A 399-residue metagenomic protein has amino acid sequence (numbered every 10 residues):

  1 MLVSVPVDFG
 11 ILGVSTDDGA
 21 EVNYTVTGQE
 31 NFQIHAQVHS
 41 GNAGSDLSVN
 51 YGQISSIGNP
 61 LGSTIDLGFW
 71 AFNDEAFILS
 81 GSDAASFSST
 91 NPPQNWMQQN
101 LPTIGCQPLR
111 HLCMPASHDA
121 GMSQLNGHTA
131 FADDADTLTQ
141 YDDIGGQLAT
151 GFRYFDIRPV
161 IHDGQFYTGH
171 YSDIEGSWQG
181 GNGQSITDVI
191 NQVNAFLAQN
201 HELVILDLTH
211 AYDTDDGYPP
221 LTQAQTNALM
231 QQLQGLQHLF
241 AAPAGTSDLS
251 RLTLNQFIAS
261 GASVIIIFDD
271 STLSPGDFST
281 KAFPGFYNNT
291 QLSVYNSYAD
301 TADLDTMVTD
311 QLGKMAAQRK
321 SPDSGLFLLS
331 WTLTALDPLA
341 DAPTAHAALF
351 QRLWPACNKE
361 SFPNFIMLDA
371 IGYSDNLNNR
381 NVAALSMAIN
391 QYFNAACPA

Functional and structural regions predicted by a protein language model:
P6-H35, H39: Tryptophan-paired
G28-G44, N50-T150, I161-Q199, L203 (+1 more regions): Long, acidic (Asp/Glu-rich), low-complexity accessory segments flanking structured domains
Q53, D216-H238, S274-A302, A342-A345 (+1 more regions): Surface-exposed flexible segments
R158: A motif-centric signal for short, conserved binding hotspots located in accessible loops or intrinsically disordered
Q179-Q237: Catalytic cores of phosphodiester-bond-cleaving enzymes
L206, I266, I366: A residue-level signal for conserved active-site and pocket-lining positions in enzyme catalytic cores
H238-E360: Surface-exposed substrate-engagement region within the catalytic domains of secreted or surface-exposed extracellular
